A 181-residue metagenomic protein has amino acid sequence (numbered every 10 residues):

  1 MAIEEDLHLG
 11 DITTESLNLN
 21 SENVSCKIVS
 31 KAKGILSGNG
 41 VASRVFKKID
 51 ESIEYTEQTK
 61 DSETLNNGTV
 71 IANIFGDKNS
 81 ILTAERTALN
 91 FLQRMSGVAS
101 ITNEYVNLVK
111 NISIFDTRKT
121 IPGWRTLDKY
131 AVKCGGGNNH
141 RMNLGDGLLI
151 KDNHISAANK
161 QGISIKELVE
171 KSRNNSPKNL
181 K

Functional and structural regions predicted by a protein language model:
M1-K181: Acidic/glycine-rich phosphate/pyrophosphate-binding loops and surrounding catalytic core that coordinate Mg2+
